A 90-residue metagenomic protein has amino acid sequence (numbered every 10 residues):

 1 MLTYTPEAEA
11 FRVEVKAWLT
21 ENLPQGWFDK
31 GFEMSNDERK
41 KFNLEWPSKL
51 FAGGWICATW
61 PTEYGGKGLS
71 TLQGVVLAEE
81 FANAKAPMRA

Functional and structural regions predicted by a protein language model:
M1-R12: Intrinsic disorder at enzyme termini
T5, S35-D37, K67: A generic secondary-structure micro-motif detector that highlights 1-2 residue hydrophobic/ambivalent hotspots embedded
V15, L19-L23, F81-M88: Structural signal for hydrophobic packing residues in well-ordered secondary-structure cores of soluble enzyme domains
E21-G26, G53: A short secondary-structure junction motif
Q25-K49: Short secondary-structure junction/hinge motifs that connect adjacent elements
L44-P47, F51-A90: Internal helix-loop-helix
